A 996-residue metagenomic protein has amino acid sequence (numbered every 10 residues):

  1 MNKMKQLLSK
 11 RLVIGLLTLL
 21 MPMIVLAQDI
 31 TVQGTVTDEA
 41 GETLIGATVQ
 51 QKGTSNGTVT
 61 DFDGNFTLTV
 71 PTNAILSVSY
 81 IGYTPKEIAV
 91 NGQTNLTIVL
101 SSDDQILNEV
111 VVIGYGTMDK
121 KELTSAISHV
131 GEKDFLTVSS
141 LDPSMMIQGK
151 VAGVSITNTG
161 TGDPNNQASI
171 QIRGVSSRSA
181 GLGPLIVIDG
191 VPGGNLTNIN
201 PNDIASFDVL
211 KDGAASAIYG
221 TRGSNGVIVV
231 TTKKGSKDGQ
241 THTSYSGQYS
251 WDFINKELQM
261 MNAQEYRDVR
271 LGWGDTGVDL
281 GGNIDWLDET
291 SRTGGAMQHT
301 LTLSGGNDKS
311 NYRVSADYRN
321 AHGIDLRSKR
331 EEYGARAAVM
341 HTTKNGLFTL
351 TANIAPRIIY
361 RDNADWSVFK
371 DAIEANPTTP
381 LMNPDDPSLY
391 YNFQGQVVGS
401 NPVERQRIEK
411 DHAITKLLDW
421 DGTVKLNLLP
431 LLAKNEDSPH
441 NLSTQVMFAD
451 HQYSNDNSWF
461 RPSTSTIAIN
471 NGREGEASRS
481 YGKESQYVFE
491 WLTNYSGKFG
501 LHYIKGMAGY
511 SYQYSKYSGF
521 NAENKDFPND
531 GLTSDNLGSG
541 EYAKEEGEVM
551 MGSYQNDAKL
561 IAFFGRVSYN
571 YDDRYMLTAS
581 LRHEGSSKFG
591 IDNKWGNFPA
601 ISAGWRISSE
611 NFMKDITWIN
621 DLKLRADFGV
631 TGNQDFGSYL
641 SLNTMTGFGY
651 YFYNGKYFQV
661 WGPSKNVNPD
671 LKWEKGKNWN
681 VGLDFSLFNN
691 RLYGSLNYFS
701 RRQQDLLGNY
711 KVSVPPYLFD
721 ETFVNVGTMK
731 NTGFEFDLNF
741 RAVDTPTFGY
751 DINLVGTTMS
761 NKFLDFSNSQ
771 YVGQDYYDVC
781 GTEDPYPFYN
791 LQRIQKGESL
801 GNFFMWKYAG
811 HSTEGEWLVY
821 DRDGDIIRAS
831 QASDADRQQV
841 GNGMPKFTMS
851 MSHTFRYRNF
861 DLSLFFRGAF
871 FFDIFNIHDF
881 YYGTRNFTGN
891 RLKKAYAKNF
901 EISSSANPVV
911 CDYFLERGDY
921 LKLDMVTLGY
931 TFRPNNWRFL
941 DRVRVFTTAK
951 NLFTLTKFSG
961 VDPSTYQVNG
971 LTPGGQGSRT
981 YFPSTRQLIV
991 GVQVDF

Functional and structural regions predicted by a protein language model:
M1-R357, Y391-F393, V403, D419-W420 (+6 more regions): Short, small/polar-rich motifs associated with maturation and membrane association, primarily at protein termini
V49, V78, I186, G497 (+3 more regions): Short aromatic-centered micro-motifs
F135, G183, D268, G274-G277 (+8 more regions): Extracellular/periplasmic, surface-exposed regions of secreted and cell-surface proteins
S144-K150, E721-K730, V772-F803, A835 (+3 more regions): C-terminal extracellular loops and terminal segments of Gram-negative outer membrane beta-barrel proteins
K256-D288, P377-Q406, L532-A558, G649-S664 (+2 more regions): Flexible glycine-rich, low-complexity coil/linker segments exposed to the extracellular/periplasmic environment
T276, L287, S812-T813, R867-L952 (+1 more regions): Extracytoplasmic gating/loop element in the C-terminal half of outer-membrane beta-barrel translocons and assembly
N842-I874: Glycine-rich, aromatic-lined ligand/substrate-binding cores of catalytic and carbohydrate-binding domains
